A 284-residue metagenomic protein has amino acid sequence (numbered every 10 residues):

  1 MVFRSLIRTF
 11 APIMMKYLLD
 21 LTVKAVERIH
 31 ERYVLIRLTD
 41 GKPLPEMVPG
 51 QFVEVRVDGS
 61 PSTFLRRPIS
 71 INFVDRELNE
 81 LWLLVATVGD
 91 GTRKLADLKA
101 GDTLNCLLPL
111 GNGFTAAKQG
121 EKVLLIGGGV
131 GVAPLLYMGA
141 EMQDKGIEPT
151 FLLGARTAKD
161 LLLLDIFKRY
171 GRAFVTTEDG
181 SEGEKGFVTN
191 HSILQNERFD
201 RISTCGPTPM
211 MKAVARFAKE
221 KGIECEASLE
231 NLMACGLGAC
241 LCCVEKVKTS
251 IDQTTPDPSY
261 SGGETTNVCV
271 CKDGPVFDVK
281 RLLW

Functional and structural regions predicted by a protein language model:
S5, T9-F10: Short, positively charged and aromatic/hydrophobic N-terminal segments
M15-A100: Ferredoxin-reductase
D58-S60, P109, K248: Short, surface-exposed secondary-structure boundary micro-motifs
D90-A234: FNR/FR-type flavoprotein reductase catalytic core
T208, E230-T249, E264-P275: Local cysteine-cluster metal-coordination motifs and their immediate loop/turn environment, predominantly Fe-S cluster
T249-G263: Intrinsically disordered, low-complexity terminal tails and inter-domain linkers enriched for S/T/G/P/D/E
